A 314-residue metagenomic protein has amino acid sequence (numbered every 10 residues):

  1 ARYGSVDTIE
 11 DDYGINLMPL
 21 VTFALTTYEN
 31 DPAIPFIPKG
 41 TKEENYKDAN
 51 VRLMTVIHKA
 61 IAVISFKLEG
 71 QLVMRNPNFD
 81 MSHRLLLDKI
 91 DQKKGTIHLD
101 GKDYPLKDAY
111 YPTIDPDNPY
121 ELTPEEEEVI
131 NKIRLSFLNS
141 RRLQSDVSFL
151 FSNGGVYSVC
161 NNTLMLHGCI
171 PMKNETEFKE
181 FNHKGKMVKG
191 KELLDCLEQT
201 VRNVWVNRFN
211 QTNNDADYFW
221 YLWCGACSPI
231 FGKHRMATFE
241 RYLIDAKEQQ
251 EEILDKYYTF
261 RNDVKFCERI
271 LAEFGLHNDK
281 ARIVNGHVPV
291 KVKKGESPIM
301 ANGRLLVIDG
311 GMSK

Functional and structural regions predicted by a protein language model:
A1-K314: Feature recognizes metal-dependent phosphohydrolase scaffolds
